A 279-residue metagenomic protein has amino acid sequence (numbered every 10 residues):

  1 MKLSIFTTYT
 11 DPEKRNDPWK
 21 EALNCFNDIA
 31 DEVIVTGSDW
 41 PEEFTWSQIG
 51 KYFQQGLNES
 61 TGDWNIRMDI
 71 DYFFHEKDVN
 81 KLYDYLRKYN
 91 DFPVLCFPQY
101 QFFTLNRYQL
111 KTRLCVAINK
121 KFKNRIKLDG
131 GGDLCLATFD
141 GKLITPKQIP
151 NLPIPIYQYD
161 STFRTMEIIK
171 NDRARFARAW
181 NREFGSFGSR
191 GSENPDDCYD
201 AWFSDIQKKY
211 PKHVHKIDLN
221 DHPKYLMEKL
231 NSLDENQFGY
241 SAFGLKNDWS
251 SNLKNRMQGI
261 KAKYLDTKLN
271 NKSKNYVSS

Functional and structural regions predicted by a protein language model:
L3-E21, C25-R67, F73-D78: Active-site-proximal specificity loops/subdomain of glycosyltransferases
Q54, K77-S279: Catalytic-site signature of metal-activated, phosphate-bearing donor transferases, centered on the GT-A/GT-A-like
